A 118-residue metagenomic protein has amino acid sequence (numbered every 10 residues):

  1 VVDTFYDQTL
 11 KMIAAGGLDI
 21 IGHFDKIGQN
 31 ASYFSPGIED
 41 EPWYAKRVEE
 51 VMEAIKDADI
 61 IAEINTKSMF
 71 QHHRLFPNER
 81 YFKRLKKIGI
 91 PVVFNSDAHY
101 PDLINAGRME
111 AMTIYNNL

Functional and structural regions predicted by a protein language model:
V1-D57: Extended substrate/RNA-proximal surfaces in nucleic-acid metabolism proteins
F34-L118: Charged catalytic cores and adjacent phosphate/nucleic-acid-binding surfaces used for phosphate/nucleic-acid chemistry
